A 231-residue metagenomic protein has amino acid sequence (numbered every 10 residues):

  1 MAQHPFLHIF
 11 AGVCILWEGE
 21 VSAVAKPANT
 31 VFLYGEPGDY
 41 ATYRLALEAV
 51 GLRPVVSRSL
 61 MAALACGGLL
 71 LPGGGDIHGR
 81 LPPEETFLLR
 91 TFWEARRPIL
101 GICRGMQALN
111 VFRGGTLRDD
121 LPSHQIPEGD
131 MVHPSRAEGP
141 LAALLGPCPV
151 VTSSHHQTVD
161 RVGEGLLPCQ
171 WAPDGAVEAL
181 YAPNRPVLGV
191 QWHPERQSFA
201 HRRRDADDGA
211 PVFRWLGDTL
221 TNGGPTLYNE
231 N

Functional and structural regions predicted by a protein language model:
M1-L100, R104, V111-R118, P122-L144 (+6 more regions): N-terminal beta1-alpha1 cap of cysteine-dependent amidohydrolase-like domains
L188-W192: Active-site-proximal beta-strand elements of phosphoester/diester hydrolases
